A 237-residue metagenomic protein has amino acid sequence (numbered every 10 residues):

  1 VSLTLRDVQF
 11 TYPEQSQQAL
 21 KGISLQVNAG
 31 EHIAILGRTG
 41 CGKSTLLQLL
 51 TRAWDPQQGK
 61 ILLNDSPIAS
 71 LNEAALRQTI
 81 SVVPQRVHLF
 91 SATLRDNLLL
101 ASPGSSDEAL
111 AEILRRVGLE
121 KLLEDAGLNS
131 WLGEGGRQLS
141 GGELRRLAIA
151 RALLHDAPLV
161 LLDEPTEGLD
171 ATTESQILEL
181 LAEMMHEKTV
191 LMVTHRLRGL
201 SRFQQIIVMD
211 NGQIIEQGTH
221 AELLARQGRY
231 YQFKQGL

Functional and structural regions predicted by a protein language model:
V1-L237: ABC-type nucleotide-binding domain
